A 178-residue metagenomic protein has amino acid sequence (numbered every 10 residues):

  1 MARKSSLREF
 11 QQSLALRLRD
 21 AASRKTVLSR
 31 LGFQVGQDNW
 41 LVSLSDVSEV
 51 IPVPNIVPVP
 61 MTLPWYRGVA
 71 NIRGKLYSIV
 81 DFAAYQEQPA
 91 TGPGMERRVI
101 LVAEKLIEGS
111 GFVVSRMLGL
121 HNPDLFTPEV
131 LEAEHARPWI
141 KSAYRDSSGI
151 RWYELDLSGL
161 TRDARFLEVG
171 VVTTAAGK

Functional and structural regions predicted by a protein language model:
M1-K178: An acidic, low-aromatic, low-complexity terminal/linker signal
